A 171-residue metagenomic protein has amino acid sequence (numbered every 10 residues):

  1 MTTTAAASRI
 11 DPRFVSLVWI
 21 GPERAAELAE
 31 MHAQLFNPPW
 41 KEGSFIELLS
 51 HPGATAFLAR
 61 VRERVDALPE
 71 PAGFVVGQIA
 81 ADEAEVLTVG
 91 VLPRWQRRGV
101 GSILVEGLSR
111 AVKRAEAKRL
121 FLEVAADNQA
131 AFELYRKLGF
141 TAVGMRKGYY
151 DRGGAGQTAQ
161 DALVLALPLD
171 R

Functional and structural regions predicted by a protein language model:
T3, R9-R98, S102-A115, A166-R171: Acetyl-CoA-dependent GNAT
G43, F121-E123, R136, T141-V164: Conserved catalytic-core motifs of GNAT/GCN5-like acyltransferases
I46, E63, A126-D127, Y149-Y150: Conserved beta-strand edge residues that scaffold enzyme active sites
L92, E123-D127: Residue-level recognition of the GNAT/N-acetyltransferase active site
V105, N128-A131, G148-G154: Short glycine/proline-centered loop/turn elements that form peptide/ligand docking sites
